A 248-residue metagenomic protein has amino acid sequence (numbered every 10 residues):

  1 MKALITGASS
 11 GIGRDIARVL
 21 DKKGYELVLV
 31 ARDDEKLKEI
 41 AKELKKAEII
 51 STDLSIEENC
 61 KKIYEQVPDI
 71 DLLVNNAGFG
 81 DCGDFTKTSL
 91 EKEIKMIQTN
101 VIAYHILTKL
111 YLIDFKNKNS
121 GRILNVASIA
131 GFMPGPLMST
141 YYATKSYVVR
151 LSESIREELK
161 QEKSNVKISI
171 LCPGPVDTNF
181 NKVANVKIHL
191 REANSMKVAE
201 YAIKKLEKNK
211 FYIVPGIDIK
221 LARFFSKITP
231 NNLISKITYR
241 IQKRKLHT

Functional and structural regions predicted by a protein language model:
S9-S10: Conserved glycine-rich cofactor-binding loop
K23-E39: Conserved glycine-rich Rossmann-like NAD(P)H-binding loop of the short-chain dehydrogenase/reductase
N76-D81: Conserved NAD(P)H cofactor-binding loop of Rossmann-fold oxidoreductase domains
D84-F85, K92-I97: Substrate-binding pocket helix/loop in short-chain dehydrogenase/reductase
T108, T144: Active-site helix of classical SDR
S128: Residue(s) in the substrate-gating loop at a strand-loop-helix junction that position the organic substrate next
I170, K187-R223: C-terminal helical subdomain
